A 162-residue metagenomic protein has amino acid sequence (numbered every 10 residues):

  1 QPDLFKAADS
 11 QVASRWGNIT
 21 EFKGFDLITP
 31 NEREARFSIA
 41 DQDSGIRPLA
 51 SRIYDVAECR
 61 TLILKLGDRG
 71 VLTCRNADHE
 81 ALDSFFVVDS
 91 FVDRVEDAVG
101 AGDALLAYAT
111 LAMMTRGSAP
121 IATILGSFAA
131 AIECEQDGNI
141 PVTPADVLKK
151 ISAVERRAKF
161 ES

Functional and structural regions predicted by a protein language model:
Q1-F85: Conserved phosphate/ATP/ADP-binding segment of small-molecule kinases
L4-F5, P30-A35, S51-V56, S90-F91 (+3 more regions): Glycine-rich loops and low-complexity Gly/Arg-rich segments that provide flexible linkers or classic glycine-based
K23-N31, R69-G102, L106, L148-I151 (+1 more regions): Flexible glycine/proline-rich, aromatic-decorated loop/lid segments
I39-Q42, F128, A153-S162: Polar low-complexity intrinsically disordered regions
E58-R60, S90-V154: Conserved post-catalytic alpha-helical subdomain immediately downstream of the catalytic base and nucleotide-binding
